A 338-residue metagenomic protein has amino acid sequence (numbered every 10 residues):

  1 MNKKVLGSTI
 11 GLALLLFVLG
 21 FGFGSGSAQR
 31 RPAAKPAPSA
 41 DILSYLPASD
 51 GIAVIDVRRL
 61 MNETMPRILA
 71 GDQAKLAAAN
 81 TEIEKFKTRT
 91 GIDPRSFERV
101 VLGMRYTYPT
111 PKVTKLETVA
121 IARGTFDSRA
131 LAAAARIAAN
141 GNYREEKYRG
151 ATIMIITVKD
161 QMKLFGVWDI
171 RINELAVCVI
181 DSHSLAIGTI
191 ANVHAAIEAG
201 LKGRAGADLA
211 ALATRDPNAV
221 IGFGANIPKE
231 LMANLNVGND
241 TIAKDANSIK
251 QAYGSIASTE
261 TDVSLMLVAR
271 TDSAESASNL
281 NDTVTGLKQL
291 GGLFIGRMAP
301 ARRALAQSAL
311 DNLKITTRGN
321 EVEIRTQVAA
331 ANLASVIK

Functional and structural regions predicted by a protein language model:
N2, L6-S8, L19-G166, R171 (+3 more regions): Structural boundary/hinge residues at secondary-structure and domain interfaces
A48, E117, R149-G150, C178-L185 (+1 more regions): Short, solvent-exposed coil/turn segments at beta-strand boundaries
A53, T118-G124, K250-I256, T261-A269 (+2 more regions): One face of beta-strands
V100-G103, A176-C178, F223, K244-S258: Broad, structure-driven detector of short, well-ordered beta-strand segments within folded domains
G124-S128, T189-V193, D272-A274, V328-A331: Helix N-cap motif at beta-to-alpha junctions
N142-K147, A176-C178, I256, D311-T317: Short, exposed beta-strand/loop patches in secreted or surface proteins that constitute
D169-A233: A conserved glycine-rich beta-strand in the N-terminal activation segment of trypsin-fold
H194, A205, T259-A299: Gly/Pro-enriched, hydrophobic low-complexity segments that function as extracytoplasmic propeptides/linkers
